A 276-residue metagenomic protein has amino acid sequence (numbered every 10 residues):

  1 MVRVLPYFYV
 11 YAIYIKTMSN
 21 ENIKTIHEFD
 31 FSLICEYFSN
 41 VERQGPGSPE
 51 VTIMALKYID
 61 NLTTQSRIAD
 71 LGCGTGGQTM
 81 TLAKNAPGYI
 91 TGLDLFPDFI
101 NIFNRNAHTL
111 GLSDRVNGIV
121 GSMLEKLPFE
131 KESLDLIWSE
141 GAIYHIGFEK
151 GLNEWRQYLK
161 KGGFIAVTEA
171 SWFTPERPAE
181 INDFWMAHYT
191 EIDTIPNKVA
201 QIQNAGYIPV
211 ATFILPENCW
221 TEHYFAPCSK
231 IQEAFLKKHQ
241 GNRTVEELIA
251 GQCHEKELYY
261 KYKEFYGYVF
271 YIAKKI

Functional and structural regions predicted by a protein language model:
G45-T64: Conserved alpha-helix/loop element of class I SAM-dependent methyltransferases that forms part of the SAM/SAH-binding
A69, T75-E125: Class I SAM-dependent methyltransferase SAM/SAH-binding core
L127-L136: A short acidic, Gly/Pro-enriched loop at the edge of an enzyme's catalytic core that lines a small-molecule cofactor
L136-E149: A short SAM/SAH-binding and catalytic strip from SAM-dependent methyltransferases
K150-F164: A short glycine-rich, Lys/Arg-flanked "PGG" loop and its adjoining helix->strand segment in the class I
A170-Y189: Short, glycine-/aromatic-enriched active-site segment of Class I SAM-dependent methyltransferases
E191-G206: Short alpha-helix
F213-I276: Conserved Class I S-adenosyl-L-methionine
